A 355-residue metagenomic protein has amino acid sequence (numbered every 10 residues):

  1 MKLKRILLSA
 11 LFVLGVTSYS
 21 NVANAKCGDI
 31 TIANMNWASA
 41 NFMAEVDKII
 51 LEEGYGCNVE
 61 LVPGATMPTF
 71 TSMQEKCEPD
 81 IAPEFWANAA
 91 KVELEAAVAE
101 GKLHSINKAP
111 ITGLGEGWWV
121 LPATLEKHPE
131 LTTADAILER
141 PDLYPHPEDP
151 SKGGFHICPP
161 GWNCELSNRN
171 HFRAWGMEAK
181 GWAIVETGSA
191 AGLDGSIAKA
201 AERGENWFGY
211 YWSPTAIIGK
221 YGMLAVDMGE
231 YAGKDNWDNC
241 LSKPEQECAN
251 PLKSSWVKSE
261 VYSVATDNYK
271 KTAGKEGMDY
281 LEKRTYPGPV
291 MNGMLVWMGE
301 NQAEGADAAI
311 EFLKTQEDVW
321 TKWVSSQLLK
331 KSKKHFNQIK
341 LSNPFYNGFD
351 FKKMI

Functional and structural regions predicted by a protein language model:
V22-I32, Y144-K152, W320-K322, Q338-L341: Immediate post-signal peptide segment of exported/extracytoplasmic ligand-binding proteins
K26-S39, C57-V62, K152-H156, L281: Short, well-ordered beta-strand elements
S39, E165-K180, A190-G204, T215 (+2 more regions): An extracytoplasmic/periplasmic, membrane-proximal ligand-sensing/linker region
S39-C57, H171: Short, polar/charged alpha-helical segment
T71-S72, K76-W86, H156-W237: Ligand-binding pocket segment of bilobal, Venus flytrap-like solute-binding proteins
L103-I157: A conserved helix-loop-strand patch within extracytoplasmic ligand-binding domains of the periplasmic binding
G115-E126, K258-A273, M294-W297: A bilobed periplasmic-binding-protein/Venus flytrap-type ligand-binding module shared by bacterial periplasmic
K220-T285: C-terminal lobe and pocket-closing loops of periplasmic/extracytoplasmic Venus-flytrap solute-binding proteins
